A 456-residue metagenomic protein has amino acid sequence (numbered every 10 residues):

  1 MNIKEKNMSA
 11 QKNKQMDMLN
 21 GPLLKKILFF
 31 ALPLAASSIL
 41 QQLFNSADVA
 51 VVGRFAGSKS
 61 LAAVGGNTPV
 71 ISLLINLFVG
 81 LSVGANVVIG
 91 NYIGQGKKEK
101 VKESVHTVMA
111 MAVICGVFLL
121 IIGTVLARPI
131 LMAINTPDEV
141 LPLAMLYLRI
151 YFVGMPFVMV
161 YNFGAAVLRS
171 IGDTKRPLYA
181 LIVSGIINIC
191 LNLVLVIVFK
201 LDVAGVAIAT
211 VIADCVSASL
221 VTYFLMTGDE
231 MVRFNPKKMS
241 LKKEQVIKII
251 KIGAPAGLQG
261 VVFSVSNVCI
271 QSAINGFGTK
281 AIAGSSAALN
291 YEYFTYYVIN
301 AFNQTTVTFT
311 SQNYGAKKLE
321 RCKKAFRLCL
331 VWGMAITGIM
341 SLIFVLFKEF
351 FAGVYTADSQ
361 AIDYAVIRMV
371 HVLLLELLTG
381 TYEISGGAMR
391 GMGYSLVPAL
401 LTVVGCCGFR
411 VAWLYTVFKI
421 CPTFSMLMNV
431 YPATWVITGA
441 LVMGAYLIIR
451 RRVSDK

Functional and structural regions predicted by a protein language model:
M1-A31, I89-G154, I187, V198-A254 (+2 more regions): Short alpha-helical transmembrane segments in multi-pass integral membrane proteins
N20, L24-L43, A47, V70-L77 (+7 more regions): Residue-level signal for short hydrophobic patches within transmembrane helices of multi-pass membrane transporters
F29-D48, I150, S184, A213-S217 (+4 more regions): Transmembrane helical elements of multi-pass membrane transporters/channels
L34, S38, A50, V87 (+17 more regions): Transmembrane alpha-helix boundary and packing residues in multipass membrane permease domains and related
L43-A62, L131-D138, V194-L201, V261-F294 (+3 more regions): Helix-terminus/linker motif at the lipid-water interface of multi-pass membrane proteins
V52-S72, D138-L143, V203-A204, Q245-I252 (+5 more regions): Interfacial/gating helices of multi-pass transporter permease domains
L61-I121, V158-P177, Q271, G284-K348 (+2 more regions): Small-residue-rich hydrophobic transmembrane alpha-helices
S82, Y151-R169, P177-G185, V206-V221 (+4 more regions): Short runs within selected transmembrane alpha-helices of multi-pass transporters and secretion channels
